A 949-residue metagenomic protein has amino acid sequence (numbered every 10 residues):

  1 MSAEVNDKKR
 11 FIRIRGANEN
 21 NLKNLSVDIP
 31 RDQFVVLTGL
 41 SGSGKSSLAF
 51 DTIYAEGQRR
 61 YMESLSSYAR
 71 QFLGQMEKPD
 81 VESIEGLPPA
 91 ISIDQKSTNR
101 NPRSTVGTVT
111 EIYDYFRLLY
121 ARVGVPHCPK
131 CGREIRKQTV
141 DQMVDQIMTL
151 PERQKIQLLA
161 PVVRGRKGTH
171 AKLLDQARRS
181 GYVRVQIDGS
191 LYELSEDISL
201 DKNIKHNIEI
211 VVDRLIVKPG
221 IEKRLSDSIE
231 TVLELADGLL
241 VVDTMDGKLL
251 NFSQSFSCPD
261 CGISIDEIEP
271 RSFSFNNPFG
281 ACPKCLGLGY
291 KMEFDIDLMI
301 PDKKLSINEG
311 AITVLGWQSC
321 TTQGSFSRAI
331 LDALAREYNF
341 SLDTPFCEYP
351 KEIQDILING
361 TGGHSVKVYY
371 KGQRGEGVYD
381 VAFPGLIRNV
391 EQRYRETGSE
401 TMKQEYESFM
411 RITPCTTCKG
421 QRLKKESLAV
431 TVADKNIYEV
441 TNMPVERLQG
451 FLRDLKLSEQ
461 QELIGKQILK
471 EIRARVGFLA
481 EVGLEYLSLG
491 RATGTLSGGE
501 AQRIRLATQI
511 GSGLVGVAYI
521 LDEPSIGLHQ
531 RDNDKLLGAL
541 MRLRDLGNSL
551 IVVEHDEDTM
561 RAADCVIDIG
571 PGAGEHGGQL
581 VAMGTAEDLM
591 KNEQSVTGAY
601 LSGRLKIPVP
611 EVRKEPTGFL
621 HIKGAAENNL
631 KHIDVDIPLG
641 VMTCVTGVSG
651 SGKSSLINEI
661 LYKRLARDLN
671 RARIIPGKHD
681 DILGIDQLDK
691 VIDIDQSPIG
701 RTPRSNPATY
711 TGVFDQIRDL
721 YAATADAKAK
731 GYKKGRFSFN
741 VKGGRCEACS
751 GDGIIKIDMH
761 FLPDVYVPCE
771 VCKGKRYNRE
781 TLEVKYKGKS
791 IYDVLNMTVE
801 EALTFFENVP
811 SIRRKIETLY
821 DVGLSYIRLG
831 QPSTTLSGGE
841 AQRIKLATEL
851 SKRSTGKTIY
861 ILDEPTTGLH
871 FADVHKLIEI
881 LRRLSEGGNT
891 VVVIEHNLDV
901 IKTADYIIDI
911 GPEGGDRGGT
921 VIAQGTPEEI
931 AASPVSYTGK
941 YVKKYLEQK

Functional and structural regions predicted by a protein language model:
M1-K949: Conserved phosphate-binding elements of NTP-dependent enzyme cores
